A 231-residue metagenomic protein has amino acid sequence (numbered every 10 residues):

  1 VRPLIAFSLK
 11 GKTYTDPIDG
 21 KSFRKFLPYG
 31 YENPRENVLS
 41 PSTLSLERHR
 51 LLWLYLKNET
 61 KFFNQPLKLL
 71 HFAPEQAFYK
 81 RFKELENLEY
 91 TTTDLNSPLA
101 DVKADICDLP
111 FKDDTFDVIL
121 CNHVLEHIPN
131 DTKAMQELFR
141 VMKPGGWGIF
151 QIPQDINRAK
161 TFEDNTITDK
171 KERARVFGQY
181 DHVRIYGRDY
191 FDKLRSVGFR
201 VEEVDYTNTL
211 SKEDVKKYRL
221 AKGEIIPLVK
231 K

Functional and structural regions predicted by a protein language model:
V1-P110, K212-L228: Conserved N-terminal segment of class I S-adenosyl-L-methionine
R2-Y14, P129-F139, K143-K231: S-adenosyl-L-methionine-dependent methyltransferase catalytic module, highlighting the catalytic core
F72, I119-L120: Hydrophobic beta-strand segment of the Class I
L95, C121, P153-D155: An acidic- and aromatic-residue-enriched active-site/binding cleft used to recognize and process polar
L120-N122, K133: PRPP/pyrophosphate-binding module of the type I phosphoribosyltransferase fold
H123-H127: Short catalytic micro-motifs in class I SAM-dependent methyltransferases
